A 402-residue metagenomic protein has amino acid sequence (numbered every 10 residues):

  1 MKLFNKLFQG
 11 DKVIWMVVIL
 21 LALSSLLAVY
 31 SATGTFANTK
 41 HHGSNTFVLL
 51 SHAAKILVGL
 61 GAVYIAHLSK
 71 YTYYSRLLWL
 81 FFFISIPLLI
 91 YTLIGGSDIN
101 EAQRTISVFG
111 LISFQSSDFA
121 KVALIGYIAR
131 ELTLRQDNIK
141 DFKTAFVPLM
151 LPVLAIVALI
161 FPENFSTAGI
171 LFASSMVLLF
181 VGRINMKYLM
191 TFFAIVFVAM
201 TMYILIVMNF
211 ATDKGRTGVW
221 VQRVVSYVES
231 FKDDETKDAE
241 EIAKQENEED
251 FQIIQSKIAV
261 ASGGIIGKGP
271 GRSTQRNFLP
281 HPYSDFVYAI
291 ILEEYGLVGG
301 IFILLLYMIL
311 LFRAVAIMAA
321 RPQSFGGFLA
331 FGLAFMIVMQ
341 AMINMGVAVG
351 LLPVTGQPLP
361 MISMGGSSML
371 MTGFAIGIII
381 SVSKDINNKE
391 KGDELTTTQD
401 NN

Functional and structural regions predicted by a protein language model:
M1-L21, L27-Y30, T35-E163, M345-P358 (+3 more regions): Membrane-helix boundary/helix-loop-helix interface segments in multi-pass membrane proteins
A54-G59, E294-L311: Hydrophobic alpha-helical transmembrane segments
G61, S69, Y127, V219 (+3 more regions): Transmembrane alpha-helix boundary/anchor motif
W79-L80, I86, A145-L159, F165-T212 (+1 more regions): Hydrophobic alpha-helical segments of polytopic membrane proteins
I99-N100, T105, T191-L297, S324-F325: Hydrophobic, glycine- and aromatic-enriched re-entrant/interface helices and adjoining loop segments
L132, S174-Y188, S273-G299, G356-G373: Interfacial segments of multi-pass membrane proteins
T144, P148, F192, F328-M336: Alpha-helical transmembrane segments of multi-pass membrane proteins, especially transporters and channels
V315-G356, I362: Loop-to-helix entry and N-terminal half of a specific, functionally important transmembrane alpha helix in multi-pass
